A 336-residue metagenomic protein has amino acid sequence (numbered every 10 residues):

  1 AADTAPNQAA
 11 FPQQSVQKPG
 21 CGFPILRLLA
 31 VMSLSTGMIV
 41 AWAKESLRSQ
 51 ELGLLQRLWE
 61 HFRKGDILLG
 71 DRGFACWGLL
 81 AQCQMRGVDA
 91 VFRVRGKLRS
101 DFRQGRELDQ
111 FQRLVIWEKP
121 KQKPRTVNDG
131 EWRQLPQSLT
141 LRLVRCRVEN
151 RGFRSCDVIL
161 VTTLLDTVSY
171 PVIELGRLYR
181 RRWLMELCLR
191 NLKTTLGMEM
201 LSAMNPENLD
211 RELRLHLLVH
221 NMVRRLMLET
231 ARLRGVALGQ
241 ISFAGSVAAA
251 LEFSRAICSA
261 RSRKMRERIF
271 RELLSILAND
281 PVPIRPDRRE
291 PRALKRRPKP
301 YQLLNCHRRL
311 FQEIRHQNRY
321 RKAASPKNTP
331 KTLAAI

Functional and structural regions predicted by a protein language model:
A2-I336: Single, function-defining residue in the core of a domain
